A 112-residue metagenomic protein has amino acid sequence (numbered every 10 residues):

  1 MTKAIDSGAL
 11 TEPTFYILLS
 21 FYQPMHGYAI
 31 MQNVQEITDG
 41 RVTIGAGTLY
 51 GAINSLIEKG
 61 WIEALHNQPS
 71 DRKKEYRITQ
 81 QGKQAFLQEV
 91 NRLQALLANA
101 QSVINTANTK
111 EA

Functional and structural regions predicted by a protein language model:
M1-L10, L96-A98: Intrinsically disordered, low-complexity serine/threonine- and proline-rich regulatory segments
I5-T48: N-terminal helix-turn-helix DNA-binding core of bacterial DNA-binding proteins
L19, Q32, N54, L87 (+1 more regions): A cross-family signal for key residues in well-ordered alpha-helices that form functional helical elements
L49-Y50, L56: Basic amphipathic alpha-helical segments that dock to polyanions
I57-R72, R77: Beta-hairpin "wing" of winged helix-turn-helix
D71-V90: Basic, amphipathic "hinge/linker" alpha-helix immediately C-terminal to the N-terminal HTH DNA-binding motif
L87-A112: Amphipathic alpha-helical dimerization/coiled-coil segments that flank or bridge DNA-binding/regulatory modules
